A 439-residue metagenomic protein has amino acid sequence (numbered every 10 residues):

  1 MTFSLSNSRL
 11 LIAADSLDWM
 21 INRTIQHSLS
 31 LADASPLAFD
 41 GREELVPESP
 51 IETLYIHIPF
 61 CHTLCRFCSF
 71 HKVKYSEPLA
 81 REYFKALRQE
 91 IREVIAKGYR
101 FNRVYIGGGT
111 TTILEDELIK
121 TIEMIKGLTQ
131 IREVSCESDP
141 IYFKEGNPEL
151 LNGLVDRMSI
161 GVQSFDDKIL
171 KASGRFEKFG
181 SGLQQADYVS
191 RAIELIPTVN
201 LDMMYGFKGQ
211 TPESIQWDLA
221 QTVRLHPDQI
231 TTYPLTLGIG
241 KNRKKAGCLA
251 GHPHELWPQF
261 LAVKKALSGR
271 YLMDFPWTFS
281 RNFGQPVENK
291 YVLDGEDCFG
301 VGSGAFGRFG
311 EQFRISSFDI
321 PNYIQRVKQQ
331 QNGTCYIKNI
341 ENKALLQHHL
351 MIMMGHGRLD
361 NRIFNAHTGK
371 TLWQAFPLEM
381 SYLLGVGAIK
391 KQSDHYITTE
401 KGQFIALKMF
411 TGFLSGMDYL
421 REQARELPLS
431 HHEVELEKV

Functional and structural regions predicted by a protein language model:
M1, F306-V439: Charged, E/D/K/R/S-rich low-complexity terminal regions of large eukaryotic assembly subunits
M1-T53, A424, L436-E437: Flexible, acidic/Gly-rich N-terminal and inter-domain linker regions that tether and position cofactor-handling modules
I51, Y75-V94, R103-Y105, G109-K370: C-terminal scaffold of the Radical SAM
H57-K72: Local cysteine-cluster metal-coordination motifs and their immediate loop/turn environment, predominantly Fe-S cluster
C61, D228, S393-H395: Beta-strand-connecting loop/turn residues
R66-S69, L170-K171, F410: A short local structural element in Rossmann-fold oxidoreductases
